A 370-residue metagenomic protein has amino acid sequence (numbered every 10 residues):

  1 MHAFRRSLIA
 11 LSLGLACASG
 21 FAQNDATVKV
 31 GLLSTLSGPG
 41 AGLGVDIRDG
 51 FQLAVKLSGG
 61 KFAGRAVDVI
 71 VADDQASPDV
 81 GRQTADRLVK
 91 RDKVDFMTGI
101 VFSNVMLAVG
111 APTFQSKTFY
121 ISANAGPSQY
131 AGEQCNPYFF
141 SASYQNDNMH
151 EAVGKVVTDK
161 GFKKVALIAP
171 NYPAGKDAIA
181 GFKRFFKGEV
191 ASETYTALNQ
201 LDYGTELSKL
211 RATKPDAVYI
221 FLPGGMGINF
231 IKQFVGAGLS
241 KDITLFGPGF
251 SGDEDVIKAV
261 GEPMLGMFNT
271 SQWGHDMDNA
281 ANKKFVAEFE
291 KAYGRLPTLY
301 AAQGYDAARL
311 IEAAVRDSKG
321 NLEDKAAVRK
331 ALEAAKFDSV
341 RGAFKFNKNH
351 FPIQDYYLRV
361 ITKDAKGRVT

Functional and structural regions predicted by a protein language model:
M1-K29: Short, low-complexity disordered leader/linker segments with a strong preference for bacterial N-terminal type II
G20-L32, G59-D68, T158-K163: Immediate post-signal peptide segment of exported/extracytoplasmic ligand-binding proteins
T27, G42-D49, L57, K61-Y130 (+3 more regions): Beta-alpha junction/loop-to-helix N-cap segments that form part of ligand/metal-binding clefts
G31-G50, A72-D79, V101-N104, I168-K176 (+3 more regions): Extracytoplasmic "Venus flytrap"
Q83, S128-A131, N136-A237, W273-K284: Extracellular/periplasmic Venus flytrap/periplasmic-binding protein
L88, D92-V101, I121-A123, K164-A169 (+4 more regions): Periplasmic-binding protein-like
I231-Y305, R316-L322, I361, A365: Extracellular/periplasmic periplasmic-binding protein-like sensory domains
K291-A301, E312-V369: Segments of small-molecule ligand-sensing domains
